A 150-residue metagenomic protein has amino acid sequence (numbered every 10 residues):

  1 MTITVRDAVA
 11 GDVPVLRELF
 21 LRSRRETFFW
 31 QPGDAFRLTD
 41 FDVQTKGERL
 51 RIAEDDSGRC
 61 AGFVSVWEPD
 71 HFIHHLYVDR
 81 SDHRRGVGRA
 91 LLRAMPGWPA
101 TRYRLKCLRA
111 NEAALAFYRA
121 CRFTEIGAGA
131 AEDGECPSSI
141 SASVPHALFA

Functional and structural regions predicted by a protein language model:
M1-G11, S143-A150: Conserved N-terminal entry element of GNAT/NAT acetyltransferase domains
D7-S81, L92-P96: Acetyl-CoA-dependent GNAT
E48, G134-S141: Short hydrophobic/aromatic beta-strand or adjacent loop that forms the aromatic wall/cage of a ligand/substrate-binding
D79-R85, R109-A110: Active-site acidic-Proline motif in GNAT/NAT acetyltransferases
R84-G97, A116-A120: Conserved acetyl-CoA-binding loop-helix of GNAT-fold acetyltransferases
G88, L92, N111-A114, A131-P137: Short glycine/proline-centered loop/turn elements that form peptide/ligand docking sites
W98-A110: Conserved GNAT acetyl-CoA-binding A-motif
